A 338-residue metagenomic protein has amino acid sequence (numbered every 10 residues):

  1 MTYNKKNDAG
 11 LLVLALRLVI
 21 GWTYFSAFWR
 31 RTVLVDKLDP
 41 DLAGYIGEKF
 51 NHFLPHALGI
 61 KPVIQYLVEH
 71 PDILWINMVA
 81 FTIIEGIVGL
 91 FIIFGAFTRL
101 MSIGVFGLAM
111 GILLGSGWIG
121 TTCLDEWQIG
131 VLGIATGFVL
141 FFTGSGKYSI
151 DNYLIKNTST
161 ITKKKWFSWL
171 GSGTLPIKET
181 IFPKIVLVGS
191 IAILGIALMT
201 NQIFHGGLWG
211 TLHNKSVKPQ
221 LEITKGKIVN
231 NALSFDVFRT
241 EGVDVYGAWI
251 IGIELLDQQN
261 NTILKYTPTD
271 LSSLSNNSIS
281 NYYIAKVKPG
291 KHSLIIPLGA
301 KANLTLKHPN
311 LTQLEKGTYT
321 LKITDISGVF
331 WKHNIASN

Functional and structural regions predicted by a protein language model:
M1-H56, I64-Q65, D72-F81, F97-N338: Extended, low-polarity transmembrane helix blocks
I84-G86: Core segments of transmembrane alpha-helices that mediate helix-helix packing or line hydrophobic substrate/ligand
V88-F97: Transmembrane alpha-helix interface/packing and boundary motifs in multi-pass membrane proteins, characterized by
